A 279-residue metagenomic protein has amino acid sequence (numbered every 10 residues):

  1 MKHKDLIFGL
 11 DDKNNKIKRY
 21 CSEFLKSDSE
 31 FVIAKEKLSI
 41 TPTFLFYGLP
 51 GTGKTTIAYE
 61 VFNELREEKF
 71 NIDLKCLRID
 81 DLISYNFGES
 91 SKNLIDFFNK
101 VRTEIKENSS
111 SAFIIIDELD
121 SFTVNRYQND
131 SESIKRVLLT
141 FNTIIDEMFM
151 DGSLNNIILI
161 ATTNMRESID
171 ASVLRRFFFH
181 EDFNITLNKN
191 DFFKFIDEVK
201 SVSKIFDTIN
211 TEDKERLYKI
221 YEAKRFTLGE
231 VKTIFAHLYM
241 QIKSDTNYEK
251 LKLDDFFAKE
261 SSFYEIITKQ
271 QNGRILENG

Functional and structural regions predicted by a protein language model:
M1-L6, N188-G279: C-terminal alpha-helical "lid" subdomain
K2-P42: Pre-Walker A (pre-P-loop) alpha-helix and adjacent loop at the N terminus of AAA/AAA+ ATPase modules, a conserved
S39-K75, K100-E104: Walker A/P-loop
D73-K106: Short glycine-rich substrate-engagement loop in P-loop NTPases that contacts/grips substrate
S109-F113, G152-I160: Loop/turn-to-beta-strand initiation segments
E118, I160-R166: A short beta-strand-to-loop transition that corresponds to the Sensor-1 phosphate-sensing loop of AAA+ P-loop ATPases
E118-N155, A171, F179: Conserved catalytic/switch belt of AAA+ P-loop NTPases
A171-L187: A short helix-turn-beta junction within AAA+ P-loop NTPase domains corresponding to the substrate/partner-engaging
